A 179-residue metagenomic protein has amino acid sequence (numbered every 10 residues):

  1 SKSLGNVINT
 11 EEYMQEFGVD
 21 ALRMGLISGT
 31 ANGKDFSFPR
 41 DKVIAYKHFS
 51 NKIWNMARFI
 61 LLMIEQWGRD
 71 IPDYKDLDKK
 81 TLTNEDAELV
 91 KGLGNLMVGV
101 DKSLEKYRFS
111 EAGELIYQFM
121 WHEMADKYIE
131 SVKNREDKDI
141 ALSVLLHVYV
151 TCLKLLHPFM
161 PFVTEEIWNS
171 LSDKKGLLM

Functional and structural regions predicted by a protein language model:
S1-L4: Flexible lysine-rich "adenylation lid" loop at the C-terminal edge of ANL adenylation domains
V7: ATP-dependent carboxylate activation and anion-phosphoryl transfer catalytic cores that bind Mg-ATP to form
E12-M179: Helix-rich, typically C-terminal accessory recognition domains appended to large enzymatic cores
